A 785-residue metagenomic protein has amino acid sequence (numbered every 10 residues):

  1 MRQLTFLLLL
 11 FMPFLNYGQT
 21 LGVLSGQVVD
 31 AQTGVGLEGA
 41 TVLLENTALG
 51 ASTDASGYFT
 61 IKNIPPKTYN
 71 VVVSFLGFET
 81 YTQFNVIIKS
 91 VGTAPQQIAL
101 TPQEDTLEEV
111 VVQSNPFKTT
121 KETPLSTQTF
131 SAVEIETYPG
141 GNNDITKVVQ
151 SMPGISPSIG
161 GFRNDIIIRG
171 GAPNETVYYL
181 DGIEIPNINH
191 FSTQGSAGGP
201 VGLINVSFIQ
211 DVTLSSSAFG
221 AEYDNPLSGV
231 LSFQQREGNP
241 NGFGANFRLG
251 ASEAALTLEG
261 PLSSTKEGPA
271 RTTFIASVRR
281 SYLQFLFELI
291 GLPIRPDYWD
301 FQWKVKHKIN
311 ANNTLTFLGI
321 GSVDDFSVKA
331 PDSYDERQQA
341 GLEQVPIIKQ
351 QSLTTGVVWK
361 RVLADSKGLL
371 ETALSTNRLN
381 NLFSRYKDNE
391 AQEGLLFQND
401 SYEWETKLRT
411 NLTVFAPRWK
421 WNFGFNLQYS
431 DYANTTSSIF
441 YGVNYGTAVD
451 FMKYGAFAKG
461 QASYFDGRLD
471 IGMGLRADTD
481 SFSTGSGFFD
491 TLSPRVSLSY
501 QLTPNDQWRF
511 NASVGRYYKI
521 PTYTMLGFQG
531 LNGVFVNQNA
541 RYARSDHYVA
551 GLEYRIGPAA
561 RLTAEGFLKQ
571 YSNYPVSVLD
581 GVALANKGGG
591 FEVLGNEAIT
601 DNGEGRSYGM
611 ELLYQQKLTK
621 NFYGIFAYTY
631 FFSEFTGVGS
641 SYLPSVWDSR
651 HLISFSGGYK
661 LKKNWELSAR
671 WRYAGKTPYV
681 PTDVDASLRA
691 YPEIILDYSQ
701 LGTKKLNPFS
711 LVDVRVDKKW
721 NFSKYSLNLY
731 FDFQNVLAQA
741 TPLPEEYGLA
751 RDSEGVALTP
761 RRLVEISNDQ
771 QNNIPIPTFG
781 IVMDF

Functional and structural regions predicted by a protein language model:
G18-V111, N115, T120: Periplasm-facing N-terminal accessory domains of Gram-negative outer-membrane beta-barrel systems
E79, V86-S90, A94-P95, Q113-G220 (+1 more regions): Periplasmic N-terminal accessory/gating domains of Gram-negative outer-membrane beta-barrel systems
I188-N189, P331-R337, N380, Y432-T436 (+4 more regions): Surface-exposed extracellular loop regions of Gram-negative outer-membrane beta-barrel proteins, predominantly
G250-Y282, G291-D325, I347-L370, T376 (+2 more regions): Transmembrane beta-barrel wall of Gram-negative outer-membrane proteins
I320, R418, N422, N426 (+4 more regions): Structural signature of Gram-negative outer-membrane beta-barrels, strongest in the C-terminal barrel of TonB-dependent
N399-R409, T447-F457, N537-R541, R561-I625 (+2 more regions): Outer membrane beta-barrel strand-and-loop segments of large Gram-negative receptors, especially TonB-dependent
S463-F465, L469, L568-Q570, L594-P681: Gram-negative outer-membrane beta-barrel transporters
S572, G624, R672-P692, F709-L711 (+1 more regions): C-terminal beta-signal and adjacent terminal beta-strands/loops of Gram-negative outer-membrane beta-barrel proteins
